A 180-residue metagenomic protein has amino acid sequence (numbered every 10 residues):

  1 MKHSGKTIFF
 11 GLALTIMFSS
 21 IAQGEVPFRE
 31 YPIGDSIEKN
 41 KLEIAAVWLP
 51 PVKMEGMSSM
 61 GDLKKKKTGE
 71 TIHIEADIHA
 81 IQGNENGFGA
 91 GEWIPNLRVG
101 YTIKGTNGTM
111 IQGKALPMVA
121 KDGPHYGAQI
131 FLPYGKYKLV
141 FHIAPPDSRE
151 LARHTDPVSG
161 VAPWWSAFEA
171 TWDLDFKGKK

Functional and structural regions predicted by a protein language model:
M1-F9: Bacterial N-terminal signal peptides that target proteins for export
F9-S19: Bacterial N-terminal signal peptides
G24-T68: Short, compositionally biased P/S/T/A/G/V-rich stretches that sit at domain boundaries
H73-E92: Short amphipathic, basic-aromatic surface patches that mediate peripheral association with negatively charged
P117-D122: Short proline/glycine- and polar residue-rich coil/turn motifs
H125-F131: Exposed aromatic-hydrophobic patches
G135-H142: A short tyrosine-centered beta-strand micro-motif
A144-P157: Short acidic/polar inter-strand loop motif in beta-rich domains
